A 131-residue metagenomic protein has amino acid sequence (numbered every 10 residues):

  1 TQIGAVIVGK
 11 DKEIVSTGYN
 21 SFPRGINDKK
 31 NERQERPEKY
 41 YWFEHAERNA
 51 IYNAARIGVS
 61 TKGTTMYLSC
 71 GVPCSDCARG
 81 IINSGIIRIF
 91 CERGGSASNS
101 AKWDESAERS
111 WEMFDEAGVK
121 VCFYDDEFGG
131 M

Functional and structural regions predicted by a protein language model:
T1-M131: Zinc-dependent deaminase catalytic domain
